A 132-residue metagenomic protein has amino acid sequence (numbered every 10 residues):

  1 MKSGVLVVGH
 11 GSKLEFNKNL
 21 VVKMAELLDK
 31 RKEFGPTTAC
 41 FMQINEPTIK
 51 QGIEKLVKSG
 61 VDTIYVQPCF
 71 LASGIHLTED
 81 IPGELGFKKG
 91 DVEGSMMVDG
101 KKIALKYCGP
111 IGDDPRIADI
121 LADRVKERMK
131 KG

Functional and structural regions predicted by a protein language model:
M1-G132: Active-site-proximal alpha-helix that buttresses catalytic centers in soluble enzyme cores
